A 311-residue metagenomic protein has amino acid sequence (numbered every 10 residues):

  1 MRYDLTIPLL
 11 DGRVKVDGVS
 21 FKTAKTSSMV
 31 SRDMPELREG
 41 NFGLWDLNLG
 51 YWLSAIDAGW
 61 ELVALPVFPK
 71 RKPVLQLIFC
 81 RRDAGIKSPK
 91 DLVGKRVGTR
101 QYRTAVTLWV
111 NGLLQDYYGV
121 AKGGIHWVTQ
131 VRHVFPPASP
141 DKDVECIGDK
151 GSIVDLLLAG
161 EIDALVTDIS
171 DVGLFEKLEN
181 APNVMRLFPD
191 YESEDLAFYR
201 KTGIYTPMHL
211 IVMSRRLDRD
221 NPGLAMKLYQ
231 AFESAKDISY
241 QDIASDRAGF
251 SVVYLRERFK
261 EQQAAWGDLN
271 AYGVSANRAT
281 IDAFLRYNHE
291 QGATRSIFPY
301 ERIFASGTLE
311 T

Functional and structural regions predicted by a protein language model:
Y3-D4, G50, S170, R216: Alpha-helix/helix-capping structural signal
D4-G123, W127-V134: Short, glycine-/small- and polar/acidic-enriched structural segments that line small-molecule recognition paths
V14, T26-W45, T107-L108, G112 (+1 more regions): Short helices/loops that flank or line small-molecule/ion binding pockets
K142-I243: Pocket-lining segment of extracytoplasmic ligand-binding domains
V212, D218-E290: Secondary-structure end/capping motifs
S275-T311: Long, low-complexity C-terminal extensions of enzymes
